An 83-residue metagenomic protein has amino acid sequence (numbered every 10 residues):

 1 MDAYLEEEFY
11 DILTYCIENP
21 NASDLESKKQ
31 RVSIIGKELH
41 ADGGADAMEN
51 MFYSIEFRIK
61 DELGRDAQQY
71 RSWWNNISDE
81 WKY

Functional and structural regions predicted by a protein language model:
M1-L13, L25-R31: Short amphipathic alpha-helical heptad-repeat segments
A3-E8, N21, D46, R58 (+1 more regions): Exposed, low-complexity/repetitive linear segments and helix-based recognition motifs, biased toward charged/polar
Y10-I17, G36-K37: Amphipathic alpha-helical repeat scaffolds
T14-E26, G43-A45: Charged, low-complexity interaction regions
V32, L39-H40, K60, Y70: Compositionally biased, low-complexity repeat tracts
I34-N50: Amphipathic alpha-helical coiled-coil segments
N50-Y83: Amphipathic alpha-helical binding modules
